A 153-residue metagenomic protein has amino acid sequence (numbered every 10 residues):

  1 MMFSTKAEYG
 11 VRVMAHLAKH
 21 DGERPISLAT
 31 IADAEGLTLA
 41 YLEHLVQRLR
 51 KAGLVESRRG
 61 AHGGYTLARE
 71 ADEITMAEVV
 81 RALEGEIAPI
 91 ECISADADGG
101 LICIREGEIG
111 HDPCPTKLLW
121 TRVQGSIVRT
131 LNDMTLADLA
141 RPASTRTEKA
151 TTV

Functional and structural regions predicted by a protein language model:
M1-M14: Short alpha-helical segments that sit at the start of domains
V13-H20, A82: Short amphipathic alpha-helical elements of helix-turn-helix/winged-helix folds
A29-G36: A short alpha-helical element within helix-turn-helix/winged-helix DNA-binding domains across DNA-binding proteins
L54-H62, T66-A68: Beta-hairpin "wing" of winged helix-turn-helix
A68-V153: Non-DNA-binding regulatory cores of transcription-related proteins, predominantly C-terminal effector-binding
